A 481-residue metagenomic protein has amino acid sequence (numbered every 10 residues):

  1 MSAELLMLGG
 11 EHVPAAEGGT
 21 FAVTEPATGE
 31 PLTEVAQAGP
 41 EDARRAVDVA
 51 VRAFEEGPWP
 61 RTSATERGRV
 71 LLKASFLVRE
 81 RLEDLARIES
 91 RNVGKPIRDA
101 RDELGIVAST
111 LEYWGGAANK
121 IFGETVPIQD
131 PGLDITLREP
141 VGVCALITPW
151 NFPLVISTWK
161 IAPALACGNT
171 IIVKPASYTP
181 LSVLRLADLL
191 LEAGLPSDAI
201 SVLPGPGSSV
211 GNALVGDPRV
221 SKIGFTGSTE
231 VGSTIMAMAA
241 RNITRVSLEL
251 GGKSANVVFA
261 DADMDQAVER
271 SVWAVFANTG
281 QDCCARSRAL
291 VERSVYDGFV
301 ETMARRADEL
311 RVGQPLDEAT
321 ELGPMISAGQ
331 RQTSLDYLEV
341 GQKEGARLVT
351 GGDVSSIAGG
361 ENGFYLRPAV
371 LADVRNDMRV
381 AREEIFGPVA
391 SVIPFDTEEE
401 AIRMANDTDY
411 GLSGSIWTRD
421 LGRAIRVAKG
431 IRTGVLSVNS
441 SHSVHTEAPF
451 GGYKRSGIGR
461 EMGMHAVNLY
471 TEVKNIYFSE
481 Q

Functional and structural regions predicted by a protein language model:
M1-T28, A53: Hydrophobic face of amphipathic alpha-helices that form TPR/SEL1-like repeat modules and related alpha-solenoid
P14-A16, T20-F21, A36-E41, A262: A short acidic/small-residue loop/turn micro-motif
T28-E34, V220, V257, R311 (+3 more regions): Conserved C-terminal structural/oligomerization subdomain of aldehyde/semialdehyde dehydrogenase
G29, R67, E89, L111 (+10 more regions): Residue-level signal for inorganic ion chemistry
P31-A38, E55-W59, L146, N256-F259 (+5 more regions): Short, well-ordered beta-strand elements within core beta-sheets of diverse protein domains
L32-I121: Glycine-rich loop-to-alpha-helix module at the N-terminal edge of alpha/beta enzyme cores
G123-Q266, F395: Rossmann-like NAD(P) dinucleotide-binding subdomain of oxidoreductase/dehydrogenase enzymes
E230-R375, V438: ALDH superfamily catalytic-core signature
